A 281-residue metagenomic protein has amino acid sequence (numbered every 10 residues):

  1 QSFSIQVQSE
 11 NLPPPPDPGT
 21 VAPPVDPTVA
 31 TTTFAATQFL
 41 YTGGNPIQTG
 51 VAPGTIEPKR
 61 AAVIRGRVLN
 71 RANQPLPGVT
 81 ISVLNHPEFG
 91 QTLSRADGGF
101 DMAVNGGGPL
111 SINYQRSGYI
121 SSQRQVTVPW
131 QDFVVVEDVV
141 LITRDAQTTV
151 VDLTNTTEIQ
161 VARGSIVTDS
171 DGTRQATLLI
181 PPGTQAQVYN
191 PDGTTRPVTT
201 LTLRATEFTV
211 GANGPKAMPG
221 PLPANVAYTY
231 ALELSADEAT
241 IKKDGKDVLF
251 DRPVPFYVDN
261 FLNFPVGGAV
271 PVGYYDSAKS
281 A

Functional and structural regions predicted by a protein language model:
Q1-S9: C-terminal edge beta-strand
N11-P77, K246: Beta-strand-rich domain onsets/edges
I56-K59, D132-L153: Conserved "repeat-terminator" motif of extracellular CCP/Sushi domains
A61-V63, E158-R174, Q187-V188, D192 (+1 more regions): Proteolytic processing hotspots in large secreted/extracellular or virion-associated proteins and select intracellular
Q74-L84, I112, L203, V272: Hydrophobic beta-strand segments
P77-V79, V83-N105: Short, acidic Ser/Thr/Gly-rich low-complexity loop/linker segments typical of extracellular and cell-surface proteins
L84-H86, G107-V134: A short, solvent-exposed loop/turn motif at the edges and junctions of modular extracellular/periplasmic domains
G99-V104, V135-D138, F256-D259: Exposed aromatic-hydrophobic patches
